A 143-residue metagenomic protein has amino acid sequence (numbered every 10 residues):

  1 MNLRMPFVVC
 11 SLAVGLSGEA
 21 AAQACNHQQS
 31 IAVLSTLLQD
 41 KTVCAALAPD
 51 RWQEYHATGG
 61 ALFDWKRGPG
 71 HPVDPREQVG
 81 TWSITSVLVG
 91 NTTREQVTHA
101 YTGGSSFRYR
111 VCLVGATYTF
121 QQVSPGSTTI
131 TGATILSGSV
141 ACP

Functional and structural regions predicted by a protein language model:
M1, V14, A21-A22: Intrinsic disorder/low-complexity segments
M1-V8: Bacterial N-terminal signal peptides that target proteins for export
V8-G15: Bacterial N-terminal signal peptides
E19-V79, S83-P143: Lipid interaction determinants
